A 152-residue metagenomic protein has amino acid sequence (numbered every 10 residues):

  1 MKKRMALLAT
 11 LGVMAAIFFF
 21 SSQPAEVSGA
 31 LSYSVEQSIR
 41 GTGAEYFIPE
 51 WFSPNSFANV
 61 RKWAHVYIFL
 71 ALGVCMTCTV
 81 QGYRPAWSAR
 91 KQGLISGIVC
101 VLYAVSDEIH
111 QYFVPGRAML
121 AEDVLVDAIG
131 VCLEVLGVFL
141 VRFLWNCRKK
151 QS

Functional and structural regions predicted by a protein language model:
M1-K2, Y83-K91: Membrane-interface helix-boundary motifs at transmembrane edges
M1-T77: "…centered on the first transmembrane helix and the immediately adjacent amphipathic helix/loop
M5-F19, I98-S106, I129, L133 (+1 more regions): Lipid-exposed faces of alpha-helical membrane segments in multi-pass integral membrane proteins
F20-Q23, F113-V114, V141: Helix-loop junctions at the membrane-solvent interface of multi-pass transporters, primarily the C-terminal
N55, G93-V101: The feature captures the transmembrane alpha-helix scaffold of multi-pass secondary transporters
V66-Y83, I129-W145: Membrane-interfacial alpha-helical segments at the cytosolic side of multi-pass membrane proteins
A104-A128: Interfacial helix-loop-helix junctions of multi-pass membrane proteins
K149-S152: Short, charged juxtamembrane terminal tails flanking transmembrane helices
